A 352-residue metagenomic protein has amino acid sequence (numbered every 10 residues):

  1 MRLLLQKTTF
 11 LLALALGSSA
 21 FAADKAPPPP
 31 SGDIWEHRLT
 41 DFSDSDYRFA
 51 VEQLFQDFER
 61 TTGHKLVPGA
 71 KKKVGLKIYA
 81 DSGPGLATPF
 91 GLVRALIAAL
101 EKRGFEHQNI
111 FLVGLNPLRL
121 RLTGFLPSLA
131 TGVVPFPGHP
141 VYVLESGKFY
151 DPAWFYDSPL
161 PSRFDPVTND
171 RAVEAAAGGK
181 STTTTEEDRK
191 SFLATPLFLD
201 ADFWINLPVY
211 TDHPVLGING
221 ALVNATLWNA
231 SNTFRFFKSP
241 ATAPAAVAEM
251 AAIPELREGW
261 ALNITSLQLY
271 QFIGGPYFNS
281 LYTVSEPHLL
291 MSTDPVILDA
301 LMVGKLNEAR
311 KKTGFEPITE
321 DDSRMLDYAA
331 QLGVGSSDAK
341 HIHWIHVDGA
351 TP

Functional and structural regions predicted by a protein language model:
M1-K7: Positively charged n-region of N-terminal signal peptides that target proteins for export
K7-S19: Bacterial N-terminal signal peptides
A22-P352: N-terminal and secondary-structure boundary signal
